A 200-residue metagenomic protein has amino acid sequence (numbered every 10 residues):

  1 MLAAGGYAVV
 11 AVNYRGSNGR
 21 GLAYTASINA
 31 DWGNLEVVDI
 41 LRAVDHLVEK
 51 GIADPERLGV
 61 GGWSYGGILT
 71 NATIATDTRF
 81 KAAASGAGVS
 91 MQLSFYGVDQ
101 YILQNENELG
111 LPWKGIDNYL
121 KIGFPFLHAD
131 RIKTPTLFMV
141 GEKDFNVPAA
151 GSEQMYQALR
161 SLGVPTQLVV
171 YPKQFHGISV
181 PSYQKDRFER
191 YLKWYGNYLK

Functional and structural regions predicted by a protein language model:
M1-G5, A11-K200: Active-site-proximal cap/loop segments of hydrolase catalytic domains
